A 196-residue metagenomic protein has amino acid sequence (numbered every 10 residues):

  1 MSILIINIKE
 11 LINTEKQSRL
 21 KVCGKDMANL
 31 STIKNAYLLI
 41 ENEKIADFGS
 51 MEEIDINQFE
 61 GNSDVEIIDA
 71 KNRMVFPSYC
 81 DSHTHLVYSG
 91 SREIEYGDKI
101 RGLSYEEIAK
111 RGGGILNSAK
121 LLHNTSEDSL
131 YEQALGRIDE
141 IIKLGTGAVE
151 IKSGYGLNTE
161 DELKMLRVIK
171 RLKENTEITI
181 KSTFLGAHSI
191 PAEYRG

Functional and structural regions predicted by a protein language model:
M1-N57: N-terminal metal-binding scaffold of metallo-dependent hydrolase/deaminase domains
I3-I6, I56-R101: Replace "His-x-His-based motif
L39, R73-V75, R92-I151, R167-N175: Alpha-helical scaffold segments that flank or form the walls of functional sites
C80-S82, V149-I151, I180-G186: Hydrophobic faces of well-ordered beta-strands that scaffold small-molecule active sites in alpha/beta enzyme cores
V87, N124, Y155-N158: Active-site environment of divalent metal-dependent phosphoester hydrolases
I151-M165: Divalent-metal (often Zn2+) His-rich catalytic cores of metallo-beta-lactamase-fold enzymes
Y155-L157, G186-I190: Active-site-proximal loop/turn and secondary-structure-junction residues that shape catalytic pockets, frequently
D161-S182, Y194-G196: Histidine/acidic residue-rich metal-binding segments in metalloenzymes
